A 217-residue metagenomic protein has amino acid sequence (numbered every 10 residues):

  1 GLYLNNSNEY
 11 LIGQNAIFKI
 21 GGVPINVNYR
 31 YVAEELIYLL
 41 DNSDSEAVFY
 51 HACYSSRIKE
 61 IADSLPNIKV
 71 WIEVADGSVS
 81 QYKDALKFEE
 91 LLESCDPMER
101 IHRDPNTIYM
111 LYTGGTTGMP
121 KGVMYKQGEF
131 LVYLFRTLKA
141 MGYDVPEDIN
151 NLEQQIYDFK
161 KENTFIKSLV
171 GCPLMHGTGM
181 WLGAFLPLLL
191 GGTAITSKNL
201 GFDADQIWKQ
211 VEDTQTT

Functional and structural regions predicted by a protein language model:
G1-Y31: Conserved AMP-binding/adenylate-forming
L11-I20, N42, H176, L188-L189: Short hydrophobic alpha-helices that are characteristic scaffold elements of the AMP-binding
I17, V48, T113-T116, S168 (+2 more regions): Conserved S/T- and glycine-rich ATP-binding loop of Class I adenylate-forming
K19-E90, Q215: Structural core segment of the AMP-binding/adenylate-forming
G21, T116, G191: Conserved G/P- and acidic residue-centered "switch" motifs that form tight phosphate/ATP-binding loops in soluble
S94-Y112, G118-M119, Y157-S168: Conserved pre-ATP/AMP-binding loop-to-beta segment of ANL
I108-D148: Conserved AMP-binding A3 loop
L131-G171, M175-T217: Conserved AMP-binding/adenylation subdomain of ANL enzymes
